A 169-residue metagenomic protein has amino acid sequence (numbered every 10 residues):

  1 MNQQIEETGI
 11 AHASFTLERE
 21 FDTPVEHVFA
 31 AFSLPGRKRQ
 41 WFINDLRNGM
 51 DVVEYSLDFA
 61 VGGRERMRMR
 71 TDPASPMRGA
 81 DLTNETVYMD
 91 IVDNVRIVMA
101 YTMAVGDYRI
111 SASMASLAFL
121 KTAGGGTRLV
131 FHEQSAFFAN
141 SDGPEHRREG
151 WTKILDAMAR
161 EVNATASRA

Functional and structural regions predicted by a protein language model:
M1-M50: Hydrophobic ligand-binding cavity/cleft-lining segments
H12-E18, H27, R64, T83 (+3 more regions): Intrinsic-disorder/low-complexity, polar/charged segments enriched in Ser/Thr/Lys/Arg/Asp/Glu/Gln
T16, G36-G79, A169: Short beta-edge strand/loop motif at the mouth of beta-sheet-based domains
R19, E54-L57, N84-D90, S113-K121: Hydrophobic/aromatic beta-strand elements that line small-molecule binding cavities or substrate pockets in beta-rich
D22, D93-N94, T122-G125: Short strand-connecting beta-turns/loops that link adjacent beta-strands
V28, K38, E65-M67, Y88 (+4 more regions): Hydrophobic pocket/interface hotspot
V98-T152: Beta-strand/loop substructures that line and gate deep hydrophobic ligand-binding cavities in soluble
R160-A169: Short, highly charged C-terminal tails/helix-capping segments
